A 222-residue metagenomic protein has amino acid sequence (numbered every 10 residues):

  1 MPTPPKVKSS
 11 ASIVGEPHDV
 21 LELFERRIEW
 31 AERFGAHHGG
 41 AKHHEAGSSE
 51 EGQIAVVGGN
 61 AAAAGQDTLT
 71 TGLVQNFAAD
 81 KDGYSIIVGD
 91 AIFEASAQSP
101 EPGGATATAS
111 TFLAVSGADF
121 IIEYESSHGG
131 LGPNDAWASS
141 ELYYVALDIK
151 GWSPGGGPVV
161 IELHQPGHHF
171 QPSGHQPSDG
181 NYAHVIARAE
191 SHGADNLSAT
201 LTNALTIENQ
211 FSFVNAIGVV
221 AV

Functional and structural regions predicted by a protein language model:
P2-V222: Low-complexity repeat regions of mature extracellularly deployed or surface/particle-associated proteins
